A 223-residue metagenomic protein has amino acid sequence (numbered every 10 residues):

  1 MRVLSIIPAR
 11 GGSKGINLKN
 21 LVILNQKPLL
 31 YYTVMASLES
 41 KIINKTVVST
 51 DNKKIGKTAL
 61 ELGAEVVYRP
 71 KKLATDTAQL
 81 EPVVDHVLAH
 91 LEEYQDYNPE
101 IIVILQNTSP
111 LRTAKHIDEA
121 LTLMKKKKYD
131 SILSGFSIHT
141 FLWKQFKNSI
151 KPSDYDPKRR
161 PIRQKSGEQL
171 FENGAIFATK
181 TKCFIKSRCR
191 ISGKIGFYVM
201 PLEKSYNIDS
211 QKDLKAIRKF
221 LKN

Functional and structural regions predicted by a protein language model:
M1-N17: N-terminal nucleotide-binding beta1-loop-alpha1 segment
V22-I23, V48, I104, Y206: Conserved SAM-binding loop
L29-K45, K57-T58: A short, N-terminal amphipathic alpha-helix
I42-V47, E203-S205: Short active-site oxyanion
I43, Y97-P99, K128-Y129: Short, high-confidence coil segments that cap the C-terminus of an alpha-helix and link into the following beta-strand
K53-V103, R112-K115, E119-T122: Short phosphate-binding loop-to-helix
P82, N107-P201: Conserved core of the sugar-phosphate nucleotidyltransferase
K186-Y206, Q211-N223: Catalytic donor-sugar/metal-binding loop of nucleotide-sugar-dependent glycosyltransferases
